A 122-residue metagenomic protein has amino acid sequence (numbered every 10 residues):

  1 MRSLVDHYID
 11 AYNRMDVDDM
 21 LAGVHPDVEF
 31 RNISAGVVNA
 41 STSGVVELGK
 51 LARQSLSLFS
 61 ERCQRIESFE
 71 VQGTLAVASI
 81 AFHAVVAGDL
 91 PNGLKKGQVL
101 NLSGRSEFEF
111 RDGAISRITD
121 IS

Functional and structural regions predicted by a protein language model:
M1-S3, S122: Absolute protein N-terminus
R2, T42-V45: Short, structured helix-loop boundary elements
L4, D16-R31: Short, well-ordered alpha-helical segments enriched in acidic and aromatic residues
H7-Y8: Generic hydrophobic alpha-helical segments
D19, E47-K50: An acidic, carboxylate-rich microenvironment
E29-S43: A short gly/proline-enriched turn/hairpin at secondary-structure junctions
G49-S122: A beta-strand edge to alpha-helix "cap/lid" segment located at domain peripheries
